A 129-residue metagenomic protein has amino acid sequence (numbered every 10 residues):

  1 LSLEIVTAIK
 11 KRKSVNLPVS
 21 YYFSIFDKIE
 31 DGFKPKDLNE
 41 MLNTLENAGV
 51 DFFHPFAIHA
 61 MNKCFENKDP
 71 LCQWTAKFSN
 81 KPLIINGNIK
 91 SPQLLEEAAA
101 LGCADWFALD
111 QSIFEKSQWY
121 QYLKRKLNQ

Functional and structural regions predicted by a protein language model:
L1-Q129: Flavin-dependent oxidoreductase catalytic cores
